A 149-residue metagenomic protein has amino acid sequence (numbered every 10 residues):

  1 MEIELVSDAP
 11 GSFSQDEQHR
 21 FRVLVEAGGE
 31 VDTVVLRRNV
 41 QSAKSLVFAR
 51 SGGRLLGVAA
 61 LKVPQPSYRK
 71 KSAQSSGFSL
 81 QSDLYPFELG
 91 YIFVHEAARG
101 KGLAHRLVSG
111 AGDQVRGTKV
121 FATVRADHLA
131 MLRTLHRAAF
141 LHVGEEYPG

Functional and structural regions predicted by a protein language model:
M1-R37, L46, R50-L56: Short amphipathic alpha-helix that is part of the acyltransferase structural core
F13, H95, R99-G100, D127: Glycine-/small-residue-rich active-site loops that bind phosphorylated ligands and cofactors
Q41-A43: Short, small/polar residue-rich loop motifs at catalytic or cofactor-binding pockets
R50, R54-Y91, R99: Conserved acyl-donor/pantetheine-binding loop and adjacent beta-alpha core of acyl/acetyltransferases and related
G57, G102, K119, H136-A139: Glycine-centered loop/turn motif at secondary-structure junctions
Y91-V94, G100-D113, R133-R137: Conserved acetyl-CoA-binding loop-helix of GNAT-fold acetyltransferases
V115-A126: Conserved GNAT acetyl-CoA-binding A-motif
A126-G149: Conserved active-site alpha-helix within GNAT-family acetyltransferase domains
